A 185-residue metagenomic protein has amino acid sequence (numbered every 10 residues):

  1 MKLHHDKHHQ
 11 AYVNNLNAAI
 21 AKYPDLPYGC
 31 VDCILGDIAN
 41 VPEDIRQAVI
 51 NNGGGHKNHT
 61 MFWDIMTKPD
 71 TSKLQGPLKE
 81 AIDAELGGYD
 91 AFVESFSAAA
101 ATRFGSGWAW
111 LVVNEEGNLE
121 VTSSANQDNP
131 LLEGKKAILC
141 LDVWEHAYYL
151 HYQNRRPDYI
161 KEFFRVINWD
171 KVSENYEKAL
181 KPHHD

Functional and structural regions predicted by a protein language model:
M1-D185: Feature for soluble, non-membrane regions of globular proteins
